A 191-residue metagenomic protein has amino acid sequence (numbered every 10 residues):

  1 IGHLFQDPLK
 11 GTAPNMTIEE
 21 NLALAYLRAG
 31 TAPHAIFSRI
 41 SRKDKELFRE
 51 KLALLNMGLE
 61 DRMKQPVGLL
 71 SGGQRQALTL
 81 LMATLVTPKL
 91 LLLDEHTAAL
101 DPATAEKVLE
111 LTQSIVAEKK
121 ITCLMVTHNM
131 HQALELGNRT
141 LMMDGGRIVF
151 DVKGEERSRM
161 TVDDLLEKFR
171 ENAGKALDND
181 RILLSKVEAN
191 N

Functional and structural regions predicted by a protein language model:
M16-T31: Q-loop/switch helix immediately C-terminal to the Walker
K51-G68: Conserved ABC nucleotide-binding domain
A83-T84: ABC ATPase C-loop
L91-D94: Catalytic Walker B motif of ABC-type/P-loop ATPase nucleotide-binding domains
D101: ABC-family nucleotide-binding domains
A105-K119: Helical segment within the ABC ATPase nucleotide-binding domain
T127-H128: H-loop/switch region of ABC-family ATPase nucleotide-binding domains
R157-N191: ABC ATPase nucleotide-binding domains
